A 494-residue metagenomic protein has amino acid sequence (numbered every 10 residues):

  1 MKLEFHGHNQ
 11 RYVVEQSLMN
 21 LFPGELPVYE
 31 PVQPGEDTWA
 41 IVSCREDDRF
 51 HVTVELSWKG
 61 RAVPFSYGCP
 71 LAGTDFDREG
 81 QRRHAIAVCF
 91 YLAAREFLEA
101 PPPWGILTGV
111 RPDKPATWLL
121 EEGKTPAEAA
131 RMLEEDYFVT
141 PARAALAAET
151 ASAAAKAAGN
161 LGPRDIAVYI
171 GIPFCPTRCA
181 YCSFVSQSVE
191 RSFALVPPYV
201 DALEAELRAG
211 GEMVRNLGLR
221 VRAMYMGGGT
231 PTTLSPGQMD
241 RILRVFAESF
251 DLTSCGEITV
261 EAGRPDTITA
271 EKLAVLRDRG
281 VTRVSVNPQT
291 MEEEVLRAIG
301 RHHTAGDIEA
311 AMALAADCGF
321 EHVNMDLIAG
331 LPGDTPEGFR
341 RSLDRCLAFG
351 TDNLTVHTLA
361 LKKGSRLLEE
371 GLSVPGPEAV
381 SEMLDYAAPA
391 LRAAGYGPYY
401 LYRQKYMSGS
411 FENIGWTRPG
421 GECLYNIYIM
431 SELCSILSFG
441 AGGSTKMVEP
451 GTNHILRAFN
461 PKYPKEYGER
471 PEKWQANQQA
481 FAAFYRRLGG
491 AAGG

Functional and structural regions predicted by a protein language model:
M1-E122, L203, P419-G494: Radical SAM enzyme core and accessory elements
V52-V54, I170, V286: Short beta-strand motif preference
F97-P101, E121-E122, P126-V168, L217: N-terminal [4Fe-4S]-dependent radical SAM core
D165, C255, E432: Conserved catalytic motifs of the protein kinase core domain
D165-V200: Canonical Radical SAM [4Fe-4S] cluster-binding loop centered on the CxxxCxxC motif and its immediate flanking residues
S186-Y386: Conserved non-cysteine loop/helix-boundary elements of the Radical SAM core domain that shape
L219, M224-G228, Q238, G409-N413 (+1 more regions): Amphipathic, soluble alpha/beta structural segments
E309-H322, L331-K465: A structural motif corresponding to the C-terminal lobe/cap of the Radical SAM core domain
